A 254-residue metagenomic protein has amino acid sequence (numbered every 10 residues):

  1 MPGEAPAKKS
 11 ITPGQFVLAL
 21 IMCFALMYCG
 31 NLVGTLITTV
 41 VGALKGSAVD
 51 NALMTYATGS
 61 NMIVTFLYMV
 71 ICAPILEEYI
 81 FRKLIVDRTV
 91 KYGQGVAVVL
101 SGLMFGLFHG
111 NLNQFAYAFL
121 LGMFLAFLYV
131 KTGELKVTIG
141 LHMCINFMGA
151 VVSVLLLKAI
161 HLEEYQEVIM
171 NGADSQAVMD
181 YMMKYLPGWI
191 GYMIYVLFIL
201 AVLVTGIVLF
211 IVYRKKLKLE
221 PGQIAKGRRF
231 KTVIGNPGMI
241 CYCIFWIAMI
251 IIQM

Functional and structural regions predicted by a protein language model:
P2-A73, D87-V90, I251-M254: Juxtamembrane helix-loop-helix connectors linking adjacent transmembrane helices in multi-pass membrane enzymes
Y28, M62-Q253: Transmembrane helix-loop-helix hairpins at the membrane interface of multi-pass integral membrane proteins
